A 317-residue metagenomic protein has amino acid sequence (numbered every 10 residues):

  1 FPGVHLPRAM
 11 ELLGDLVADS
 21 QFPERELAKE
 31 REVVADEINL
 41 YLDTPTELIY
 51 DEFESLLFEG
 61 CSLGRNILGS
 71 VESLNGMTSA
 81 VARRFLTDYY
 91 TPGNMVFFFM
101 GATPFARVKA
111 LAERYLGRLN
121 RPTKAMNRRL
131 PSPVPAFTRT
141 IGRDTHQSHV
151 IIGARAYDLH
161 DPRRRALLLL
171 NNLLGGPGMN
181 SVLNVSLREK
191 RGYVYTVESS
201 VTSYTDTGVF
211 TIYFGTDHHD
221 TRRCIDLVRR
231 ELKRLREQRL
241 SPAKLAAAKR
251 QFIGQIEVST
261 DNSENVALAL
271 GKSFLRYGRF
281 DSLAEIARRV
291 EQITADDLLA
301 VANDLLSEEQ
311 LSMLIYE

Functional and structural regions predicted by a protein language model:
F1-K124, L130, T140, T145 (+4 more regions): Charge-rich, well-structured scaffold segments of protease-associated domains
A136-F137: Flexible, small-/acidic-enriched active-site or ligand-binding loops
R163: Conserved FAD/dinucleotide-binding core of flavoprotein oxidoreductases
N184: Phosphate-proximal small/polar/acidic motifs at interfaces that engage nucleotide phosphates, polyphosphates
